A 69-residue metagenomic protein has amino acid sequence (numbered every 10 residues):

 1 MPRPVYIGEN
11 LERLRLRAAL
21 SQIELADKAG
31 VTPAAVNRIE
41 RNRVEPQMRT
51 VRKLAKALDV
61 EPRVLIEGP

Functional and structural regions predicted by a protein language model:
M1-P2, K56, V64-P69: Short, charged recognition helix plus adjacent turn of helix-turn-helix-like nucleic-acid-binding domains
V5, L16-R17, E45: Short amphipathic helical patch at the helix-1/turn junction of helix-turn-helix
E9-K28, K53: Short basic helix-loop element that most often maps to the first helix and adjoining turn of HTH DNA-binding modules
L11, L25-A26, V36-I39, L65: Conserved hydrophobic/aromatic packing and binding residues within compact polymer-binding modules
G30-E45: Recognition helix of helix-turn-helix/homeodomain-like DNA-binding domains that insert into the DNA major groove
Q47-V64: DNA major-groove recognition helix of helix-turn-helix/homeodomain DNA-binding modules
